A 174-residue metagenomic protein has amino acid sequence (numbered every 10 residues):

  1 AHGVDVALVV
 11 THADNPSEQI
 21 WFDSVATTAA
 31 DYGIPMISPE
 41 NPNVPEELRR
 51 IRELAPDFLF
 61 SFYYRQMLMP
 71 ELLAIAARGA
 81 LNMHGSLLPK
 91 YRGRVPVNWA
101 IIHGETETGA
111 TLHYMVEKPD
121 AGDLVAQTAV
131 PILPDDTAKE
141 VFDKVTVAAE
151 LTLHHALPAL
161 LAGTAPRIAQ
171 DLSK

Functional and structural regions predicted by a protein language model:
A1-I20: N-terminal Rossmann-like dinucleotide-binding module
H2, F58-K174: Donor/substrate-binding cores of folate-linked one-carbon enzymes
D5, G33-P35, G79: Conserved beta-strand segments of alpha/beta enzyme cores
T11-P16, N41-P42, G85-P89: Short, acidic/turn-prone active-site loops that include or flank metal/cofactor- and phosphate-binding residues
N15-Y32: N-terminal beta-loop-helix "entrance" segment that forms/cooperates in small-molecule cofactor or anionic ligand
A29, E53-F58: Catalytic cores of RNA-modifying enzymes
P35-E47: Glycine-rich, highly charged phosphate/nucleotide-binding loops
P45-A55: Short amphipathic alpha-helix with an adjacent loop that forms part of the alpha/beta core around
